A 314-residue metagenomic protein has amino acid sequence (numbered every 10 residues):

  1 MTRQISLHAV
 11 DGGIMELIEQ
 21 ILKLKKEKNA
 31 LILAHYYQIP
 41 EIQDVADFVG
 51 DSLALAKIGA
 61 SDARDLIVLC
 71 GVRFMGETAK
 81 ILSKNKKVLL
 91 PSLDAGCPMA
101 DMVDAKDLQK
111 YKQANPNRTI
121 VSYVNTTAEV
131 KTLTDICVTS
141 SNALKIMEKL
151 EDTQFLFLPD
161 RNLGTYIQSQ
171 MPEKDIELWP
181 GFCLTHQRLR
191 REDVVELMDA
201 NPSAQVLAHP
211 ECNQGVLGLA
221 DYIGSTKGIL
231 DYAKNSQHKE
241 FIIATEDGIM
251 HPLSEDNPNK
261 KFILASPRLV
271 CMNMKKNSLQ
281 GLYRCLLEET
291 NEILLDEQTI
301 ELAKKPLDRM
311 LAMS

Functional and structural regions predicted by a protein language model:
T2-I243, M250-S314: Active-site loop-to-helix "anion-binding N-cap" substructures in soluble metabolic enzymes
